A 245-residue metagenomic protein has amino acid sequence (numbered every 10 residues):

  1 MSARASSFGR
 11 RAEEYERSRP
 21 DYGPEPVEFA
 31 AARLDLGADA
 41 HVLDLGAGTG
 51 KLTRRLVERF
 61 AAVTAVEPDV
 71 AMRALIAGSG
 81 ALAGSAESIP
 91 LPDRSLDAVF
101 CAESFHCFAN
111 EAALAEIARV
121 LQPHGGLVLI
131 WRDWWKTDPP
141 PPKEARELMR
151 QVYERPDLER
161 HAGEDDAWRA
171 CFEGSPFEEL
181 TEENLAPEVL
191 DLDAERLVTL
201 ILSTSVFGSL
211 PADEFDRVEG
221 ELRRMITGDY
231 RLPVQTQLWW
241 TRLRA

Functional and structural regions predicted by a protein language model:
M1-G37: Conserved class I S-adenosyl-L-methionine
H41-L43, T49-S88: Class I SAM-dependent methyltransferase SAM/SAH-binding core
V66, A102, I130: Residues lining the SAM
E87-A98: A short acidic, Gly/Pro-enriched loop at the edge of an enzyme's catalytic core that lines a small-molecule cofactor
C101-A102, N110: A short beta-strand submotif of the Rossmann-like class I SAM-dependent methyltransferase core that lines
F108-I117: A short, conserved alpha-helix within the catalytic core of class I
A118-E188: Conserved catalytic/acceptor-binding region of the Class I
D166-A245: Conserved Class I S-adenosyl-L-methionine
